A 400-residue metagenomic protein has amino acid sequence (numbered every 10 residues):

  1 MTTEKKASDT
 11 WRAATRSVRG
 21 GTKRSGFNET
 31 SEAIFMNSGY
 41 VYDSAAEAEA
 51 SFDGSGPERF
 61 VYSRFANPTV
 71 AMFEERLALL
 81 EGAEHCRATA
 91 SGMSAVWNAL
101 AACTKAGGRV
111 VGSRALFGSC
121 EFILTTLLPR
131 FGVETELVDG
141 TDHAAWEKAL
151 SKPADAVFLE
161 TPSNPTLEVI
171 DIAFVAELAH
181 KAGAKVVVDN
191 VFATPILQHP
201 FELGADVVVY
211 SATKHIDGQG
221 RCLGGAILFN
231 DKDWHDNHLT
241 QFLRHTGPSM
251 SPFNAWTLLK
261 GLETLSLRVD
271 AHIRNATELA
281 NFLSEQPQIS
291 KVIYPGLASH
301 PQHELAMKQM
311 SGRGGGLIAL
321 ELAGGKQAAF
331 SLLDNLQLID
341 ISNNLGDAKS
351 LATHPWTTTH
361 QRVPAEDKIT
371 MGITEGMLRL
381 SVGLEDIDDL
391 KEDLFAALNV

Functional and structural regions predicted by a protein language model:
T2, T125, E134-E136, E147-K148 (+3 more regions): PLP-dependent enzyme catalytic core of the Aspartate aminotransferase-like
T2-N67, E75: N-terminal "arm"/small-domain region of PLP-dependent enzymes with the aminotransferase-like
T2-S8, A14-K23, C86-Q288, I293: Conserved PLP-enzyme active-site core in the AAT-like
T22, M36-Y42, F192, K214 (+6 more regions): Glycine-rich beta-alpha junction loops
S44-W97, S119-T126: Conserved N-terminal alpha-helix of the aminotransferase class I/II PLP-enzyme fold
P57-R59, C222-G224, L262, R313-L317 (+1 more regions): Short, solvent-exposed beta-strand edge segments and adjacent coil->beta transition regions
L80, L283-P287, L336: Acidic-histidine catalytic/liganding microenvironments
I289-L378, V382: Conserved C-terminal alpha-helix-loop-beta "cap" of PLP-dependent enzymes that closes/shapes the active-site mouth
